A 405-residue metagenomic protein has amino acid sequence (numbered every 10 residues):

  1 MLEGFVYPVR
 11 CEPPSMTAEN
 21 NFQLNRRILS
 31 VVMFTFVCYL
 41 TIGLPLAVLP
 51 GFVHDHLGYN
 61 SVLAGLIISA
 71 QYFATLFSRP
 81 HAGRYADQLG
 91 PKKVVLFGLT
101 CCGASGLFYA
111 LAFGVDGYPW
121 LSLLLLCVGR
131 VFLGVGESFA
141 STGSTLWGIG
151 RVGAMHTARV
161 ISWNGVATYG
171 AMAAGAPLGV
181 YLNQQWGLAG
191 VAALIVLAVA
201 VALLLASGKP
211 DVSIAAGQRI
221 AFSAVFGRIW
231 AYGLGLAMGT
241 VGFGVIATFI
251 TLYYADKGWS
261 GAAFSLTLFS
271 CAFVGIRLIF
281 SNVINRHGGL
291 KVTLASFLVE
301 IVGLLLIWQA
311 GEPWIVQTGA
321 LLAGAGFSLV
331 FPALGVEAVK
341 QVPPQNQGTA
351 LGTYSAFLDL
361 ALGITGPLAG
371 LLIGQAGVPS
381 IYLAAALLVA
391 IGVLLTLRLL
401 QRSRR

Functional and structural regions predicted by a protein language model:
R26-I68, Y72, A231, G235 (+1 more regions): Helix-loop boundary and gating motifs at the non-cytosolic
F36, L121-F139, I315-L329: Hydrophobic core of transmembrane alpha-helices in multi-pass small-molecule transporters, especially MFS/SLC-type
S69-A82, T267-I279: Central cavity-lining transmembrane alpha-helices of secondary-active solute carriers, predominantly the Major
F77-G114: Conserved MFS/SLC helix-loop-helix module at the cytosolic interface between two early adjacent transmembrane helices
S78-G90, N183, I276-G289, I373: Helix-to-loop junctions at the C-terminal end of transmembrane segments in multipass secondary transporters
T100-P119, V299-G311: C-terminal ends and interior cores of transmembrane alpha-helices in multi-pass membrane transporters/permeases
G129-A167: Cytoplasmic helix-loop-helix junction between adjacent transmembrane helices in 12-TM secondary transporters
V196-I214, L395-L400: C-terminal membrane-cytosol helix-exit motif in multi-pass small-molecule transporters
